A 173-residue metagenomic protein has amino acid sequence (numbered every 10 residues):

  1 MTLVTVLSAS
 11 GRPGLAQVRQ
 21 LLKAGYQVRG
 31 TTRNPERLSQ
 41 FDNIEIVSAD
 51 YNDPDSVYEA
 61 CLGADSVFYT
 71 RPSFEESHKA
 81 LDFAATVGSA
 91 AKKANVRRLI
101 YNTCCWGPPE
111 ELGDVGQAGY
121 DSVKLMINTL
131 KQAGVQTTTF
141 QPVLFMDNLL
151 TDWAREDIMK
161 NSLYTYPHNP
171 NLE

Functional and structural regions predicted by a protein language model:
T2-F41, N52-D55, L62, F74-D82 (+2 more regions): Oxidoreductase cofactor-interface core, primarily capturing Rossmann-like NAD(P)-dependent enzymes
A49: Cofactor-binding loops of NAD(P)H-dependent oxidoreductases, dominated by short-chain dehydrogenase/reductases
C61, D65-F68, I100: N-terminal Rossmann-like NAD(P) cofactor-binding module of classical short-chain dehydrogenase/reductase
R71: Short glycine-centered, acidic/aromatic-flanked micro-motifs in structured strand/loop junctions that mark active-site
